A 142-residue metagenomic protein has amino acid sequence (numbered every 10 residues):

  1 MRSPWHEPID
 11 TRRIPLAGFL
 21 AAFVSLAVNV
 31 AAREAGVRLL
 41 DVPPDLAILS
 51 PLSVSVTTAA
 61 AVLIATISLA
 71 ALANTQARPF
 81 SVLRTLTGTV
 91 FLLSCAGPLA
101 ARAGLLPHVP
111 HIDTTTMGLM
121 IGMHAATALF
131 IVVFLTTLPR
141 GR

Functional and structural regions predicted by a protein language model:
M1-R12: Short, Lys/Arg-rich, polar N-terminal cytosolic tail immediately upstream of the first transmembrane signal-anchor
R13, A17-L26, V30, A125-R142: Membrane-water interface at the C-terminal end of transmembrane alpha helices
I14, A70, N74-L92: Internal alpha-helical transmembrane segments of multi-pass membrane proteins
S25-P51: Hydrophobic transmembrane helix segments
L26-A27, T89-A100: Aromatic-anchored segments of alpha-helical transmembrane domains
A47-A61: A loop-to-helix transmembrane entry motif
T57-N74: Canonical alpha-helical transmembrane segments
P98-G118: Membrane-helix boundary connector in multi-pass membrane proteins
